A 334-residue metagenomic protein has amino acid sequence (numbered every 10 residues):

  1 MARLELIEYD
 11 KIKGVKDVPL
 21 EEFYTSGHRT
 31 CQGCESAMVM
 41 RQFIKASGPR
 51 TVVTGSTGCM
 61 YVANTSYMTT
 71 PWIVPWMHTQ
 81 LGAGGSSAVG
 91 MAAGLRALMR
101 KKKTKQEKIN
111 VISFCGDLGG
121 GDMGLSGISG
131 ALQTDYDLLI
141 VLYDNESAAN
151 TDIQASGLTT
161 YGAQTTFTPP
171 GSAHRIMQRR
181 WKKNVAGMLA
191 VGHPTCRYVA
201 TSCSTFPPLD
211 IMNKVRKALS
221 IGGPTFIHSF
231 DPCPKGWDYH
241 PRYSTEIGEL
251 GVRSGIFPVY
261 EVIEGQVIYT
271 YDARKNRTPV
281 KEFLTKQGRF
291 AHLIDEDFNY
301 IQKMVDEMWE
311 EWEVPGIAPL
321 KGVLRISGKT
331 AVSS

Functional and structural regions predicted by a protein language model:
A2-I140, S147, I153-Q164, Q178-R179 (+1 more regions): Cofactor-binding active-site loop characterized by glycine-rich and histidine/acidic residues
A2-L6, D231-S334: Flexible, low-complexity linker and terminal segments
R3, R29, R41, R50 (+11 more regions): Arginine residue identity/basic-tract feature
K11-K16, K45, K101-K108, K182-K183 (+8 more regions): Context-gated lysine
W72, W76, W181, W237 (+1 more regions): A residue-identity detector for tryptophan
E107-K108, D122-L139, Y143-V280: Glycine-rich ThDP/TPP pyrophosphate-binding loop and its adjacent helix/strand module within ThDP-dependent enzymes
